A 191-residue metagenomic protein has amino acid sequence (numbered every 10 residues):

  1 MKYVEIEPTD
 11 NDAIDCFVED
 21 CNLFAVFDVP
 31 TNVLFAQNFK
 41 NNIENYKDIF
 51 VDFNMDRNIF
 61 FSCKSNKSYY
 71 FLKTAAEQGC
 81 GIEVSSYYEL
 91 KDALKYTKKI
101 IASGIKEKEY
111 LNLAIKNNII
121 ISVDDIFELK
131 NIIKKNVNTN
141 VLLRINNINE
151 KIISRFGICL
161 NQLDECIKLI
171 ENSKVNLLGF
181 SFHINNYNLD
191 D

Functional and structural regions predicted by a protein language model:
M1-I121, F127-I133, V137-N138, N172 (+1 more regions): A charged N-terminal "starter" segment
S62, L142-N146, S181-H183: Short beta-strand segments
S68, E89-K91, K108-Y110, I145-S154 (+1 more regions): Conserved radical SAM core fold
S86, D125, L143, F180-S181: Short loop/turn and capping residues at structural boundaries
I120-E128, K134, N140-I158, E165: Long hydrophobic alpha-helices with heptad-repeat/coiled-coil character
I148-D191: Active-site loop/helix belt of alpha/beta enzymes
